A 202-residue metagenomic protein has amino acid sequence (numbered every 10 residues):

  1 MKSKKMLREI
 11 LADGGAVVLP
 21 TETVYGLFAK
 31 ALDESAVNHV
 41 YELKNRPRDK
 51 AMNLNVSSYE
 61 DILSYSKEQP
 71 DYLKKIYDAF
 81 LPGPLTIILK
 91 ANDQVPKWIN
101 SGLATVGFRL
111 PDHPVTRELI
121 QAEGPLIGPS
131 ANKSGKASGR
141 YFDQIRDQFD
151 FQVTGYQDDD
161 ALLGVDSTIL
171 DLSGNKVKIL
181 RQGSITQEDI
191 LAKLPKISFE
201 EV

Functional and structural regions predicted by a protein language model:
M1-V202: Active-site-adjacent structural elements in enzyme catalytic cores
